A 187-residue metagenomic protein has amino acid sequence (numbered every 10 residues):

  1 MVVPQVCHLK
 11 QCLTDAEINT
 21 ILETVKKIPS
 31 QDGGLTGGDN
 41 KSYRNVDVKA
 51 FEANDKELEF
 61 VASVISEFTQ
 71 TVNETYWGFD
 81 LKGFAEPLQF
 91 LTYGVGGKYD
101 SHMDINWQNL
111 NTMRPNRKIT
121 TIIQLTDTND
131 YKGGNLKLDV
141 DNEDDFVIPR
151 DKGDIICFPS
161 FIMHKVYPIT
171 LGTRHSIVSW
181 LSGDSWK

Functional and structural regions predicted by a protein language model:
M1-C157, F161-K187: Fe(II)/2-oxoglutarate oxygenase catalytic core
